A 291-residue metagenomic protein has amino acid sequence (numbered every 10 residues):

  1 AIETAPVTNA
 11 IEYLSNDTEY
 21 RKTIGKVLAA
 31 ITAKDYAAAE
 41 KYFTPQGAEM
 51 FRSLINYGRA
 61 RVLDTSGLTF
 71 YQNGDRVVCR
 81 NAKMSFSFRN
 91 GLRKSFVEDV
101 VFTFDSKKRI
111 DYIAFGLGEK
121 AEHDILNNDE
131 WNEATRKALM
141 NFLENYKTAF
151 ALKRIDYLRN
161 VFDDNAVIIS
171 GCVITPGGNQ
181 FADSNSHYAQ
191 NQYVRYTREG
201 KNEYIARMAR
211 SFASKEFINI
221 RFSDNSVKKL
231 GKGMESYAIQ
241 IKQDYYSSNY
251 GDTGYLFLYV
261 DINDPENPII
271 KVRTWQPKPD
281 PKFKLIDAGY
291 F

Functional and structural regions predicted by a protein language model:
A1-A33, K108-L152, D156, N160: Short, low-complexity N-terminal intrinsically disordered segments enriched in polar/charged residues
I2, A114-E119, S170, P176-S184: Short, compositionally biased low-complexity segments
S15, A60-T65, K107-Y112, K215-F217 (+1 more regions): A broad structural signal for short, well-ordered beta-strand segments within beta-sheet-rich domains
K22-L54, K153-A182: Short, well-ordered alpha-helical segments enriched in acidic and aromatic residues
V27, Y146, L158, F162 (+4 more regions): Broad hydrophobic/π-residue packing in well-ordered secondary structure
G47-T103, F181-Y250: Surface-exposed, charged secondary-structure patches
N90-T135, K232-Q240, D244-F291: Short beta-strand edge/turn micro-motifs at domain boundaries
